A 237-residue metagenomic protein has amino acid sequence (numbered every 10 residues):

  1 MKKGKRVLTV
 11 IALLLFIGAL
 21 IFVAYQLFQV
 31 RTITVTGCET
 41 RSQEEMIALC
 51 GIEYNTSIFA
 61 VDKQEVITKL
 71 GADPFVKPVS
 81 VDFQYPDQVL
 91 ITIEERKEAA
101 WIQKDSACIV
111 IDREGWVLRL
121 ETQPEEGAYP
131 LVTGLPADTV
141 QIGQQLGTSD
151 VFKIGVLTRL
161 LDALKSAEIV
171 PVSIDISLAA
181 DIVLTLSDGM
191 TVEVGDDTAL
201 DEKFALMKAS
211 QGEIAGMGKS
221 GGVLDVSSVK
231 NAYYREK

Functional and structural regions predicted by a protein language model:
M1-V23, F28-R31, E44-S57, E65-T68 (+2 more regions): Charged, solvent-exposed interaction patches on well-folded alpha/beta domains that mediate macromolecular contacts
V35: Extended, alpha-helix-rich binding/interface surfaces that flank or overlap catalytic cores and mediate recognition
C38-T40: Short polar catalytic/cofactor-binding loops
